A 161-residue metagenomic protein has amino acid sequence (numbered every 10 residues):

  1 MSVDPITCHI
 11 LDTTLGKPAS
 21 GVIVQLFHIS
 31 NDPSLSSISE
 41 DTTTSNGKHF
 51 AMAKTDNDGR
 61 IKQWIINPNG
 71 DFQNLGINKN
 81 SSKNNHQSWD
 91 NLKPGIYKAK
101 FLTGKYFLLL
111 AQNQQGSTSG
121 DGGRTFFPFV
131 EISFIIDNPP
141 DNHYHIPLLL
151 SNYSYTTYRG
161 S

Functional and structural regions predicted by a protein language model:
S2-S133: Beta-strand-dominated extracellular/periplasmic modules and repeats in secreted or surface-exposed proteins
N138-S161: Compositionally biased low-complexity segments at domain edges in trafficked proteins and select soluble regulators
